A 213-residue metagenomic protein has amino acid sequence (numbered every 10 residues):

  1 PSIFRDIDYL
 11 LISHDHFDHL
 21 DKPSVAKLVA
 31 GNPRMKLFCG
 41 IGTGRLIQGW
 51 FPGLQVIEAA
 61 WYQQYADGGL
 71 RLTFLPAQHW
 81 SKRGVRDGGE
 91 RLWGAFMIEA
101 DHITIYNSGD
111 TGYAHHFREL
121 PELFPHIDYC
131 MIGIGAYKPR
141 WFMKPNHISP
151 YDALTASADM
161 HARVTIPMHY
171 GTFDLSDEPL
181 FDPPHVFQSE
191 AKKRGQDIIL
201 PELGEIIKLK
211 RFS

Functional and structural regions predicted by a protein language model:
P1-F4, A59-P125, L203-S213: Core dinuclear metal-dependent hydrolase active-site scaffold
S2-V29: Di-metal (Zn2+ and/or Mg2+/Mn2+) metal-binding site signature of metallo-dependent hydrolases with the MBL/beta-CASP
Y9, S24, K36-F38, G42-R45 (+2 more regions): Cap/insert and terminal regions of metallo-dependent hydrolase folds
H14-H19, H79-S81, N107, H147 (+1 more regions): Histidine-centered active-site/metal-ligand motif
H16-F17, T43-G44, Q63: Alpha-helix capping/helix-boundary segments
I47-E58: Helix-loop-beta element that forms the nucleotide-linked donor phosphate-binding surface in glycosyltransferases
